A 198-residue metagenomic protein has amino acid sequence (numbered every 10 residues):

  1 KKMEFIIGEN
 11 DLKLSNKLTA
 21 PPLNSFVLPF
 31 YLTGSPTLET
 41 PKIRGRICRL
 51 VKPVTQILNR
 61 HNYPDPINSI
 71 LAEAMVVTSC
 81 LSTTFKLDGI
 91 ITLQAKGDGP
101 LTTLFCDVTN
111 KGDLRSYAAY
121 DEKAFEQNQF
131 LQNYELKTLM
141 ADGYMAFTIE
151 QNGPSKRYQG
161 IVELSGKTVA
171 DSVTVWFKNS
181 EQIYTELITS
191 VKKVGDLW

Functional and structural regions predicted by a protein language model:
E4-W198: Interaction interfaces in information-processing and related assembly proteins
